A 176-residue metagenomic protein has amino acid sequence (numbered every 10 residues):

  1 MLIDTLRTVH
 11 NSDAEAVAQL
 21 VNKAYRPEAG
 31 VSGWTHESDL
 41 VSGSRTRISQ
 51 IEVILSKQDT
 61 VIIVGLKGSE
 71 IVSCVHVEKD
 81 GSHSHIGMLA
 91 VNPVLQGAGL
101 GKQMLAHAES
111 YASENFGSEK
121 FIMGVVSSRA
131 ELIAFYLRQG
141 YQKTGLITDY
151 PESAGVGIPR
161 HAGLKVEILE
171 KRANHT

Functional and structural regions predicted by a protein language model:
M1-E15, E167, K171-T176: Conserved N-terminal entry element of GNAT/NAT acetyltransferase domains
N22-I51: Conserved GNAT-fold acetyl-CoA-binding loop/helix
T46-I63, A162: A short helix-loop-beta-strand connector motif used in the catalytic cores of GNAT acetyltransferases and, in some
I54, E119-A134, R138-T176: C-terminal "cap" of GNAT-fold acetyltransferases
V64, E70-E78, H85-A90: Conserved beta-strand in the GNAT
K79, N92-A98, S127-S128: Active-site acidic-Proline motif in GNAT/NAT acetyltransferases
V91, G97-S110, R138: Conserved acetyl-CoA-binding loop-helix of GNAT-fold acetyltransferases
Q103-K120, Q142: Conserved acyl-CoA
